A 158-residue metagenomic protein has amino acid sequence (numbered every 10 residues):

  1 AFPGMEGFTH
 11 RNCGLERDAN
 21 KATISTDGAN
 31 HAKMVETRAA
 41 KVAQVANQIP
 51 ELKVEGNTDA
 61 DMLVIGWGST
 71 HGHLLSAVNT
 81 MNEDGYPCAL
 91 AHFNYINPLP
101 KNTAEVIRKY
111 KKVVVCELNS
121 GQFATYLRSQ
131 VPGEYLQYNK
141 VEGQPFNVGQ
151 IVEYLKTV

Functional and structural regions predicted by a protein language model:
A1-V158: Flexible, low-complexity linker and terminal segments
